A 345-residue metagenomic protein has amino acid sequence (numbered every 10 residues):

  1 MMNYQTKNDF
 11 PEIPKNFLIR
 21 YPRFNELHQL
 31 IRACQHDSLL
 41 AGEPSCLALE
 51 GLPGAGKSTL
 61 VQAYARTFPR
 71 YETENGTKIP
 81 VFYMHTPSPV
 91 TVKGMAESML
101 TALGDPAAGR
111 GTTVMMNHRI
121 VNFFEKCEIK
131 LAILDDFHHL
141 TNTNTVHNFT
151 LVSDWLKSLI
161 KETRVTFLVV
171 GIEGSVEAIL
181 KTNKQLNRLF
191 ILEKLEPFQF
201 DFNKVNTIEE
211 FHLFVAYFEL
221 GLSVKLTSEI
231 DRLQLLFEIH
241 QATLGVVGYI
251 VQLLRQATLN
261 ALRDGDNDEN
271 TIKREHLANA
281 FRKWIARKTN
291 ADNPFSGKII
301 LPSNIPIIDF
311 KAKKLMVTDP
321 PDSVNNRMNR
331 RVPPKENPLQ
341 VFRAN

Functional and structural regions predicted by a protein language model:
M2-D9, I13-N16, H28-R32, T91-S98 (+4 more regions): Mid-core helix/loop region of P-loop NTP-binding domains shared across ATPases and GTPases
M2-T6, P11, G54, H212 (+1 more regions): C-terminal alpha-helical "lid" subdomain
Q35-P44, E74: Phosphate-binding P-loop
E43-Q62: Walker A/P-loop nucleotide-binding motif
Q62-R66, V251: The feature captures the helix immediately C-terminal to the Walker
R66-T77, G104-A107: Post-Walker A helix-loop "phosphate-sensing" segment adjacent to the P-loop in P-loop NTPases
P80-V90: A short hydrophobic beta-strand->loop->alpha-helix junction that borders the nucleotide-binding pocket of P-loop NTPases
H139-T141, V152-Q234: The catalytic "switch" region of P-loop NTPases
